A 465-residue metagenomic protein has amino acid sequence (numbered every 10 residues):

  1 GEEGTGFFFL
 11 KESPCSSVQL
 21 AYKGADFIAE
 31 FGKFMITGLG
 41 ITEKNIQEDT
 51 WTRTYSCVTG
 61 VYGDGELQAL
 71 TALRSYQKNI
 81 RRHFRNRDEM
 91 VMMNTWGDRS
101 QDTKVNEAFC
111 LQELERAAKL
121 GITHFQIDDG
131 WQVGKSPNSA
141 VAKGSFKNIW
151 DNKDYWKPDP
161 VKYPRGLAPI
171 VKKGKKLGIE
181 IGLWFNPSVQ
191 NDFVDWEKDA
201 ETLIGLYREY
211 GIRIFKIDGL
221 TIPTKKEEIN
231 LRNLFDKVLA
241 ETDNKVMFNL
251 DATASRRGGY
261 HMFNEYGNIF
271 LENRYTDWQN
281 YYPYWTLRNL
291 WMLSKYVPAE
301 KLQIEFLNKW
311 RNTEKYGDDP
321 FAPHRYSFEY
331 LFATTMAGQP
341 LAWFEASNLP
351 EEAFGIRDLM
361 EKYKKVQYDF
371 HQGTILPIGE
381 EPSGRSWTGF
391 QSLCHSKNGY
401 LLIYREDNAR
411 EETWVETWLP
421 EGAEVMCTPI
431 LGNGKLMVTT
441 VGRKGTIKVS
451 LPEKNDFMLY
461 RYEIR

Functional and structural regions predicted by a protein language model:
G1-R74, W414-T417, G422-L451, L459-R461: N-terminal accessory beta-strand-rich subdomains and adjacent acidic, glycine-rich linkers that precede catalytic cores
G4, Q47-E48, R87, G121 (+1 more regions): Short, well-ordered loop/turn elements at secondary-structure boundaries
C15, D98, S188, E406-A409 (+1 more regions): Short, glycine-/Ser/Thr-/acidic-enriched flexible segments
D49-T54, F235-V438, S450-R461: Active-site-proximal substrate-binding groove within the catalytic cores of carbohydrate-active enzymes
Q68-R116, L120-H124, D128, V133: An acidic-aromatic substrate-binding cleft motif
Q126-E314, P320, R325: Aromatic- and carboxylate-enriched substrate-binding clefts and catalytic-loop regions of carbohydrate-active enzymes
